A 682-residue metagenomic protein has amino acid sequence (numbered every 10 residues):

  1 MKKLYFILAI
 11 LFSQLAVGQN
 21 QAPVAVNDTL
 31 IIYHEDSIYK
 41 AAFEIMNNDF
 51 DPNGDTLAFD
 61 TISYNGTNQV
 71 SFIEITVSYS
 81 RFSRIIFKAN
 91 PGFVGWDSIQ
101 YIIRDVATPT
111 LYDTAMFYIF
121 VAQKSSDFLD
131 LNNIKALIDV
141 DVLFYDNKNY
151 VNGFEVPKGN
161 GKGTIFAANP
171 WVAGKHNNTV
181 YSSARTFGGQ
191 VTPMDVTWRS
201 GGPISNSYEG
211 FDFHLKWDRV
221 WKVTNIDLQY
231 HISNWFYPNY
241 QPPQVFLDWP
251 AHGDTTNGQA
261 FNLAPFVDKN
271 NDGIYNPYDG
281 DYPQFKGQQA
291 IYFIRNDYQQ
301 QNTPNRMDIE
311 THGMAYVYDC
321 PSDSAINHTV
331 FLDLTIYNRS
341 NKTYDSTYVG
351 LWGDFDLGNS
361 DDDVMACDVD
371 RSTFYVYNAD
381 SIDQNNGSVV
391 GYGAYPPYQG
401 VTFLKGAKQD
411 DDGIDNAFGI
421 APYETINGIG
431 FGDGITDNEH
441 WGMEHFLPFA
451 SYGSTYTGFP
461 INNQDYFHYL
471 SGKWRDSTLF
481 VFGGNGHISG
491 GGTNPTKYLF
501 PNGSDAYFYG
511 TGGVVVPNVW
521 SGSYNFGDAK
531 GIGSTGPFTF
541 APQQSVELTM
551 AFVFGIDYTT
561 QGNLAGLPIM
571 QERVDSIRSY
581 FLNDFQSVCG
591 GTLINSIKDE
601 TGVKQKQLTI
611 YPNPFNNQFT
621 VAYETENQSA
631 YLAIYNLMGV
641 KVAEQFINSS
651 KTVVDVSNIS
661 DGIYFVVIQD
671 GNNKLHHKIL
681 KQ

Functional and structural regions predicted by a protein language model:
L4-S13: Sec-dependent N-terminal signal peptides
G18-L57, S98, A107-S125: Extracellular interdomain linkers/hinges and stalk-like, low-complexity segments in secreted or single-pass
N20-D28, F59, N583-Y611, T625-E626: Residue-level detector of functionally pivotal "anchor" positions at catalytic/ligand-binding pockets or at interdomain
K40-K88: Surface-exposed or secretory-pathway low-complexity segments enriched in glycine-proline and Ser/Thr/acidic residues
S83-I85, V546, S650-V654: Short strand-edge motifs at loop-to-beta-strand transitions and within beta-strands of extracellular beta-rich domains
I86, Q100-R104, F665-Q669: Extracellular recognition modules
A122-L593: A long-range scaffold signal marking pre-active-site subdomains of enzyme folds
E600-Y611, F615-Q682: C-terminal outer-membrane/trafficking sorting elements
